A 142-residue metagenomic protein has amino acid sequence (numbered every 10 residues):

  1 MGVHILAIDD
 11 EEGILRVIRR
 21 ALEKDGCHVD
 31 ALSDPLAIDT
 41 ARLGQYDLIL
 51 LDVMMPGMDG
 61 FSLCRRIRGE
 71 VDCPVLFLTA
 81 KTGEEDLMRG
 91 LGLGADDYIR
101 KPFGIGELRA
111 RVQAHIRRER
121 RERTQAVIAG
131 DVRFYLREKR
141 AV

Functional and structural regions predicted by a protein language model:
G2-G13, I18-L22, I49: Conserved acidic segment of CheY-like receiver
H4, Q113-V142: Short, Lys/Arg-enriched segments at the junction into DNA-binding effector domains of transcriptional regulators
D9, D52, T79: Active-site residues of response regulator receiver
L15, P56, G83, K101: The feature encodes the CheY-like receiver
G26-D34, T40: Short hydrophobic/Thr-rich beta-strand motif most characteristic of the beta2 strand and flanking loop of CheY-like
S33, D59-S62: Acidic catalytic/metal-coordinating carboxylates
Q45-L51: Active-site beta3 strand of CheY-like receiver
